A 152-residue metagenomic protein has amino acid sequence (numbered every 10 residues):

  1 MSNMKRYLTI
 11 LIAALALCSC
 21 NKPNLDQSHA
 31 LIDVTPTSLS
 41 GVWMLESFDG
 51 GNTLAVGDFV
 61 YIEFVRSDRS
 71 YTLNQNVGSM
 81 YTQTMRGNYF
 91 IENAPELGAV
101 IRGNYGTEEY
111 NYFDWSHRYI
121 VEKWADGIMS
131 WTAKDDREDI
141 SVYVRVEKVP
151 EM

Functional and structural regions predicted by a protein language model:
M1-N3: Short, Lys/Arg-enriched N-terminal segments with co-localized hydrophobic residues within the first ~10-30 amino acids
K5-L11: Sec-dependent signal peptide recognition, specifically the positively charged N-region followed immediately by
A16-S19: C-terminal motif of bacterial Sec signal peptides marking the signal peptidase cleavage site
L25-Q27, T84-A94, S130-M152: Edge beta-strand at a domain terminus
Q27-M44: N-terminal helix-cap/turn-to-beta initiation motif at the start of protein domains
L45, S70-N74, E96-G103, G127-A133: Short hydrophobic/aromatic-rich beta-strand segments that constitute the beta-sheet cores of beta-sandwich/beta-barrel
L54-G98: N-terminal glycine/threonine-rich, aromatic-flanked beta-hairpin/loop signature
G98-V121: An anionic, turn-rich surface loop/hairpin at beta-sheet edges that serves as a generic interaction/coordination patch
